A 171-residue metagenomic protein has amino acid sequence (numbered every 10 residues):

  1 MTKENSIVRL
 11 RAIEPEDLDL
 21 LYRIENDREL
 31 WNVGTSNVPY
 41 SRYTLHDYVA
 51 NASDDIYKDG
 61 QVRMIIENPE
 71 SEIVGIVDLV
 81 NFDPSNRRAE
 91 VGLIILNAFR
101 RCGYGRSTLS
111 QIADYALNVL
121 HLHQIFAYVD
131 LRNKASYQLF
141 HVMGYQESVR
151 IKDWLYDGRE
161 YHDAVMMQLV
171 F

Functional and structural regions predicted by a protein language model:
M1-H46: A short, well-structured alpha-helix characteristic of acyl/acetyltransferase catalytic modules
M1-R9, I13-L18, N68-F171: Acyl-donor (CoA/ACP) binding surface of acyl/acetyltransferases
Y22, S53-I56, L117: N-terminal cationic-hydrophobic initiation segments that often serve targeting/anchoring roles
N32-G34, Q61, A164: Short, hydrophobic secondary-structure boundary micro-motifs
L45-A50, S148-R150: Short Pro/Gly-enriched beta-strand edge/turn motifs at strand-loop
A52-I65: A short helix-loop-beta-strand connector motif used in the catalytic cores of GNAT acetyltransferases and, in some
